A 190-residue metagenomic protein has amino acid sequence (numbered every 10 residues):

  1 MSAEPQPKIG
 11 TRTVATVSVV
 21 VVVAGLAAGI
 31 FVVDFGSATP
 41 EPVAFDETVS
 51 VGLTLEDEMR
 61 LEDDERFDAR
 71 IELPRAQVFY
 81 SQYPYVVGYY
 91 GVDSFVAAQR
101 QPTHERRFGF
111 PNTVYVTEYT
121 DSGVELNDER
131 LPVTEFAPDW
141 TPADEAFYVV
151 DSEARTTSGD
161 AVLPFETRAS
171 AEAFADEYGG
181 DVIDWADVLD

Functional and structural regions predicted by a protein language model:
M1-P40, P164-D190: Hydrophobic alpha-helical segments
P40-M59: Short extracytoplasmic/periplasmic juxtamembrane "stem" segments immediately C-terminal to an N-terminal membrane anchor
L53-Y85, D144-T156: Glycine-rich loop/turn
Q77-S81, D93, A98-R100, P138-D139 (+1 more regions): Mature extracytoplasmic/periplasmic regions of secreted or cell-envelope proteins, especially long low-complexity
Y85-D128: Mid-length scaffold segments of soluble, non-membrane domains
V116, Y148-V149, V182: Generic preference for hydrophobic
T117-S122, P132-T134, W140-T141: An exposed tryptophan-centered "aromatic clamp" motif
P132-F136, A143-F174: Extracytosolic low-complexity repeat regions of secreted or lipid-anchored proteins
